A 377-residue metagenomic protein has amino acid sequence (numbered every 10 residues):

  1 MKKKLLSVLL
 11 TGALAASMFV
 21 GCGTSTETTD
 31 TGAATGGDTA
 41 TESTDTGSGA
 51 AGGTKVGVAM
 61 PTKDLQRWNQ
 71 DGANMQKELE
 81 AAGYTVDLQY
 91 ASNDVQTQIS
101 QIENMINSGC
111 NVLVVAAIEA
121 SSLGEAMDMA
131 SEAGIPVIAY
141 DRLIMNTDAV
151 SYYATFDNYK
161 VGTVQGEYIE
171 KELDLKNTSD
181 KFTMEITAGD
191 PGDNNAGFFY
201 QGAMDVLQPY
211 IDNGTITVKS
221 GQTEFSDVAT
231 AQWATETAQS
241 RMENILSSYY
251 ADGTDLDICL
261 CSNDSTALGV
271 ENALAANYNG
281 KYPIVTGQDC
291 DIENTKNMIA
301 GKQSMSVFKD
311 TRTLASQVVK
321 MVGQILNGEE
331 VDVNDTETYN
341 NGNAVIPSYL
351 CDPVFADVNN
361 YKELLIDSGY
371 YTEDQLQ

Functional and structural regions predicted by a protein language model:
K2-L5, C22-Q377: A residue-level marker of the well-folded mature domains of exported/periplasmic proteins
L6-A13: Sec-dependent N-terminal signal peptides
S17-G21: C-terminal motif of bacterial Sec signal peptides marking the signal peptidase cleavage site
